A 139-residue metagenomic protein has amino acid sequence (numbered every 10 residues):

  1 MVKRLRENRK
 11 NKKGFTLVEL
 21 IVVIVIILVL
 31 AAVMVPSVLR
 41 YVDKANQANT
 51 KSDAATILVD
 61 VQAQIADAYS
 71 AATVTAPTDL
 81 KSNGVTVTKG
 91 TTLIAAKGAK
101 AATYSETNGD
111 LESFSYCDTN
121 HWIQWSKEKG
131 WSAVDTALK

Functional and structural regions predicted by a protein language model:
M1-F15: N-terminal leader/signal peptides at the extreme start of proteins
K12-V38: N-terminal single-pass transmembrane signal-anchor helix
R40-L58: Aliphatic-rich helix starts adjacent to a transmembrane/signal segment
V59-D79: Alpha-helix exit/C-cap motif
V74, T78-S82, K89, A95-A99: N-terminal amphipathic/basic membrane-interacting segments and domains, especially the gasdermin N-terminal
K81-S82, T86-T88, S113-D118: Mixed-charge, low-complexity intrinsically disordered regions
A99-K139: Short, surface-exposed interaction loops/tails
